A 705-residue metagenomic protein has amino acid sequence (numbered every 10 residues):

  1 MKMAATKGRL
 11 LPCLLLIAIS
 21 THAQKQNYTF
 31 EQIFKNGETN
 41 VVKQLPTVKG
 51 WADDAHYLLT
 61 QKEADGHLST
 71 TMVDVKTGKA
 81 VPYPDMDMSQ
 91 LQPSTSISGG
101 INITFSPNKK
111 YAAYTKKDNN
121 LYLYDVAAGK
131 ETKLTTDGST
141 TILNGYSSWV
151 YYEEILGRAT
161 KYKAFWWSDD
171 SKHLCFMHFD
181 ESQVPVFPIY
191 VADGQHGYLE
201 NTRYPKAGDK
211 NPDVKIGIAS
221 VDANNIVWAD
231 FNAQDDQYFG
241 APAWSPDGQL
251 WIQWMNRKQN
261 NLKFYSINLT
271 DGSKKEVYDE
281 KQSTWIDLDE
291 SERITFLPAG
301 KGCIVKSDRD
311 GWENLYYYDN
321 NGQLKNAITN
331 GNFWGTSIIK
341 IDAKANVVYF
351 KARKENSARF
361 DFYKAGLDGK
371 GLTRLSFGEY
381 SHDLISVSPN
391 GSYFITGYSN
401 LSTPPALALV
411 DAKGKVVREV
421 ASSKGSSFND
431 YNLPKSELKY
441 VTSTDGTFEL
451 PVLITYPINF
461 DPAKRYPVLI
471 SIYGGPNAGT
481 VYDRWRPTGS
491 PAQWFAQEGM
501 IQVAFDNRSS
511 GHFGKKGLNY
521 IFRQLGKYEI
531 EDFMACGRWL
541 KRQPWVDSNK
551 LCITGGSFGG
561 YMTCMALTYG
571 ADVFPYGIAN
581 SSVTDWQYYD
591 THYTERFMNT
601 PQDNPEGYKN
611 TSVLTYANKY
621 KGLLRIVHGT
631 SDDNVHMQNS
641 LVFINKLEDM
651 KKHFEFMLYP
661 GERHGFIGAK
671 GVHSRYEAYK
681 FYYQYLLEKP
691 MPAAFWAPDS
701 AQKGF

Functional and structural regions predicted by a protein language model:
F30, F34-T39, D85-S94, L134-L156 (+7 more regions): Surface-exposed loop and turn segments in beta-propeller and other repeat-based domains that flank or scaffold
F30, N36, K76-A80, L134-W166 (+3 more regions): Predominantly five- to eight-bladed beta-propeller fold
L45-K49, A55-E63, H67-T70, A80-P84 (+13 more regions): Non-catalytic accessory segments flanking enzyme active sites
L58-A64, A112-N119, D125, K163-W166 (+12 more regions): Beta-strand C-termini and the immediately following turn/loop, strongest in propeller blades
V75-T77, V126-G129, S220-N224, L269-G272 (+3 more regions): Short loop/turn segments that connect beta-strands within beta-propeller blades
T140-K163, D193-N211, I286-G300, Y431-K439 (+1 more regions): Surface-exposed acidic, glycine/proline-enriched linker/cap segments that occur as 15-30-residue helix-coil
H178-K325: Beta-propeller domains
V186, A241-A243, D383-F705: Serine-hydrolase catalytic core recognition
